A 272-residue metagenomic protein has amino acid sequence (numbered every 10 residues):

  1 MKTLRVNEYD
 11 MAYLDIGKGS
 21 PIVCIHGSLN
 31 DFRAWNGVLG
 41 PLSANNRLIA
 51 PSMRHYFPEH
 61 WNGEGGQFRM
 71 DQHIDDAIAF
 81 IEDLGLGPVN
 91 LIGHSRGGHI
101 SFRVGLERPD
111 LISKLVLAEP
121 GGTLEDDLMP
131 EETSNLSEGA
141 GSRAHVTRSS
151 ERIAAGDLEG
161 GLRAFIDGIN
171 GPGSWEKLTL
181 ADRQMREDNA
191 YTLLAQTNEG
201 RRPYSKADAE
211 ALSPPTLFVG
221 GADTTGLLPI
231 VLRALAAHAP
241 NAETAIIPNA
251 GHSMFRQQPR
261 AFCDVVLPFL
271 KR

Functional and structural regions predicted by a protein language model:
Y9-G66, F80: Conserved HGGG/HGGXW glycine-rich cap/lid loop of the alpha/beta-hydrolase fold
D71-V89: Conserved acidic catalytic loop of the alpha/beta-hydrolase fold
G93, G97, S101: Gly/Ala-rich beta-loop-alpha elbow adjacent to hydrolase catalytic centers
F102, L106, S113-I153: Flexible "cap/lid" loop of the alpha/beta hydrolase fold
I153-L194: Conserved alpha/beta-hydrolase catalytic His-Asp/Glu region
A181-A237: Conserved serine/cysteine hydrolase catalytic core
A236-H252: Catalytic histidine neighborhood in serine/cysteine hydrolases with alpha/beta-hydrolase-type architecture
A250-C263: Catalytic histidine-centered segment of alpha/beta-hydrolase-like enzymes
